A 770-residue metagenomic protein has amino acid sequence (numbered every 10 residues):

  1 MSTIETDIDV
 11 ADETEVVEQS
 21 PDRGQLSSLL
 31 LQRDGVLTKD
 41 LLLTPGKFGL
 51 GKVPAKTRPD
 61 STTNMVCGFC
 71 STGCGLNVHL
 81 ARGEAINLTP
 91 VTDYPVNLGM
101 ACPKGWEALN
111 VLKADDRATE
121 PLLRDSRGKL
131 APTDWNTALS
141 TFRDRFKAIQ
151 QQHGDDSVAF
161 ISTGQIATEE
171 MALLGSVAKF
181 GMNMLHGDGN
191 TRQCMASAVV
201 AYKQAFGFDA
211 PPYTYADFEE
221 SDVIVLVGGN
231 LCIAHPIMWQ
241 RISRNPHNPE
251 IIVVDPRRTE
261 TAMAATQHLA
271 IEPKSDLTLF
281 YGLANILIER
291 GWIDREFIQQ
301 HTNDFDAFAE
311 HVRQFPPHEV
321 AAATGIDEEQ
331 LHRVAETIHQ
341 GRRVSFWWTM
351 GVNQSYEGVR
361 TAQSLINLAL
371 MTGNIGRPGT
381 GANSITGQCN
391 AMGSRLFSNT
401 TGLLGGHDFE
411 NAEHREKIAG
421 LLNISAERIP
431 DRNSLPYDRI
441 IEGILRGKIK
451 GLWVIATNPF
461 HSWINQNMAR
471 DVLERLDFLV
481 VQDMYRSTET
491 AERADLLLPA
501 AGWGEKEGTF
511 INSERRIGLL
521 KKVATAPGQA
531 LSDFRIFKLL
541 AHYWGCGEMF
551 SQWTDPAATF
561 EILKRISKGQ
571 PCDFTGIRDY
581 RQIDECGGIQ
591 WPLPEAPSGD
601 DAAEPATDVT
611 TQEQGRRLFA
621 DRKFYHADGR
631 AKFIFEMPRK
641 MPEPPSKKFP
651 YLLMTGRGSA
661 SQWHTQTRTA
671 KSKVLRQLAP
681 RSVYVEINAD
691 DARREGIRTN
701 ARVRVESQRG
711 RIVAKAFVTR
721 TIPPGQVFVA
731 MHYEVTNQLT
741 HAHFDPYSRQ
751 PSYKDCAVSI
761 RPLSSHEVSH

Functional and structural regions predicted by a protein language model:
M1-R290, F308, Q314, E319 (+9 more regions): N-terminal export/assembly segments and adjacent metallocofactor-ligating motifs of anaerobic energy-metabolism
D7-Q32, P527-C586, A670-E686, D690-H770: Long, contiguous, secondary-structure-rich segments that constitute the structural scaffold of globular domains
D125-P132, N285, R290-E328, L404-I429 (+5 more regions): N-terminal leader/propeptide and maturation segments of large enzyme subunits in energy/redox metabolism and hydrolases
H153-S157, I293-I298, S345, G376-N383 (+1 more regions): Flexible, glycine/charged-enriched surface loops at secondary-structure junctions
A159-A167, A323-I326, T349-Y356, Q388 (+2 more regions): Conserved short loop/turn motifs at secondary-structure junctions
A172-V254, L277-Y281, A369-E492, A501-G508 (+1 more regions): Extended redox/cofactor-interaction regions of prokaryotic respiratory oxidoreductases
I224, A264-A265, F315-H318, W347-V352 (+1 more regions): Flexible glycine/proline-enriched surface loops and loop-helix/loop-strand junctions
M263-I271, P499-A501, E505, R515-P527: Short beta-alpha connecting loops at secondary-structure transitions that line or flank enzyme active sites
